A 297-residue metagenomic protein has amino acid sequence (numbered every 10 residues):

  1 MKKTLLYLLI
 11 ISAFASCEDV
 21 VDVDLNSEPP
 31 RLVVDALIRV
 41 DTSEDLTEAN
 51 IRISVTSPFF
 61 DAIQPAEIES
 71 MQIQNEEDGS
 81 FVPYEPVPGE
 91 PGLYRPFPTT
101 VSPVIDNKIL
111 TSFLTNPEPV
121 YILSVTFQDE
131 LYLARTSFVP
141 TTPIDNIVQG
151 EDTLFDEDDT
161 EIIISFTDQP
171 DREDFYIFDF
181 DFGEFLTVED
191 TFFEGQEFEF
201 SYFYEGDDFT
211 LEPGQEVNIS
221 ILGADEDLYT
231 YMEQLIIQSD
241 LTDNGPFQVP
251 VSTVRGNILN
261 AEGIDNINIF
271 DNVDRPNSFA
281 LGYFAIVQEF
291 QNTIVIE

Functional and structural regions predicted by a protein language model:
M1-T4: Positively charged n-region of N-terminal signal peptides that target proteins for export
A13-S16: C-terminal motif of bacterial Sec signal peptides marking the signal peptidase cleavage site
E18-S70, Q74-E297: A sequence/structural signal for flexible, mid-protein segments enriched in small/helix-disrupting residues
